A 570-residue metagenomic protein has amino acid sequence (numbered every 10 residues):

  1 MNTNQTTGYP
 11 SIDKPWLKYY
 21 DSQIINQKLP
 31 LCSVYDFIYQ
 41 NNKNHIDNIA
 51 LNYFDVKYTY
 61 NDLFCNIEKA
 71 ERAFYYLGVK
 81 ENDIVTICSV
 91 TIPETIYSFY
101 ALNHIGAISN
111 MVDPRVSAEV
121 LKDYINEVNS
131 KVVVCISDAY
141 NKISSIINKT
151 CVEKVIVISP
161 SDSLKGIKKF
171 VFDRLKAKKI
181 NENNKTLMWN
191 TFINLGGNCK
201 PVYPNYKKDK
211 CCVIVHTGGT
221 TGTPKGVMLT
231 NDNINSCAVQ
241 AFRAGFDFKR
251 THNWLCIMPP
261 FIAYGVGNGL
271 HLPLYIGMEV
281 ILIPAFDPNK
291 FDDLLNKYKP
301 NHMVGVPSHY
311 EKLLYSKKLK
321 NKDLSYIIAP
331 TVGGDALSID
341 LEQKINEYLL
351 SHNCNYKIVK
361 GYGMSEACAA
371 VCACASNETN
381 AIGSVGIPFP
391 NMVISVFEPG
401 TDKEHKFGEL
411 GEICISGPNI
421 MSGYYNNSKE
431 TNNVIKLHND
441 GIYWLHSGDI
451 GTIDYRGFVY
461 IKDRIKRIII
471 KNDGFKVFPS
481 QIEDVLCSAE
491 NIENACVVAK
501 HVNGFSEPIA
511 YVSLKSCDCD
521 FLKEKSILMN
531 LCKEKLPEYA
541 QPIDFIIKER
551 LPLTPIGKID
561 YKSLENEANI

Functional and structural regions predicted by a protein language model:
Y53-Y58, A70-V116, V128, I257 (+1 more regions): Conserved AMP-binding/adenylate-forming
T59-N61, Y203, C212-S236: Conserved AMP-binding A3 loop
F64-A70, N194-C199, K208, V227-K249 (+2 more regions): Conserved structural elements of the adenylate-forming
V116, V133-C135, G417, S422-G423 (+2 more regions): AMP-binding/adenylate-forming catalytic core of the ANL superfamily
I158, E534-I559: AMP-binding/adenylate-forming catalytic domain of the ANL superfamily
N235-N253, F261-V304, K312, S316-K317: Conserved AMP-binding/adenylation subdomain of ANL enzymes
N301-G305, L314-N380, V393: Gly/Ser/Thr-rich phosphate-binding loop
I387-N391, T401-K436, F458, D473-V477: Conserved ATP/PPi-binding loop(s) of AMP-dependent carboxylate-activating enzymes
